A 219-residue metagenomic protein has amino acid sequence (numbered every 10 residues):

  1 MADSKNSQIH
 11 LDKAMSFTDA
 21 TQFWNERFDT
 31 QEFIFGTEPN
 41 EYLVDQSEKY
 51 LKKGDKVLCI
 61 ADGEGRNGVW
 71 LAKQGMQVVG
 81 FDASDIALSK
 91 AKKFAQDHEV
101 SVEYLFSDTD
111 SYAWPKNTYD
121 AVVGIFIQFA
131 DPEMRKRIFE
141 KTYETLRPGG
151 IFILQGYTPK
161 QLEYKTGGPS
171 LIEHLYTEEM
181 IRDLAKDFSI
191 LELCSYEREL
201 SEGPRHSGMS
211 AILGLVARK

Functional and structural regions predicted by a protein language model:
A2-K52: Conserved class I S-adenosyl-L-methionine
Q77-D82: Conserved SAM-binding motif I beta-strand of class I
S84-I86: Conserved SAM/SAH-binding beta-strand->alpha-helix loop
H98-D110: Conserved SAM-binding strand-loop segment of SAM-dependent methyltransferases
Y112-A121: A short acidic, Gly/Pro-enriched loop at the edge of an enzyme's catalytic core that lines a small-molecule cofactor
F129-T142: A short, conserved alpha-helix within the catalytic core of class I
G149-G156: Conserved beta-strand signature within the Rossmann-like core of class I S-adenosyl-L-methionine
E173-C194: Short alpha-helix
